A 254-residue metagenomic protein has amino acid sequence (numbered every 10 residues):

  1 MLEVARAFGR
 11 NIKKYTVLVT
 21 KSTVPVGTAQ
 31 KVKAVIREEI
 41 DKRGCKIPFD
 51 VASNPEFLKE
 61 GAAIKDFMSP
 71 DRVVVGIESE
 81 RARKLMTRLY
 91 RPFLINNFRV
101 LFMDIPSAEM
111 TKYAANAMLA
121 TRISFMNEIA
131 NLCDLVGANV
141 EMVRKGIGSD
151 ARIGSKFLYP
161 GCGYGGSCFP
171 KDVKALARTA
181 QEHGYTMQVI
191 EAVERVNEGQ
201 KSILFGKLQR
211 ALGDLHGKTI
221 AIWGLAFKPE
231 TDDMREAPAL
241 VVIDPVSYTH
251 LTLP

Functional and structural regions predicted by a protein language model:
M1-L251: Structural/interface elements that position substrates and couple domains in central-metabolism enzymes
